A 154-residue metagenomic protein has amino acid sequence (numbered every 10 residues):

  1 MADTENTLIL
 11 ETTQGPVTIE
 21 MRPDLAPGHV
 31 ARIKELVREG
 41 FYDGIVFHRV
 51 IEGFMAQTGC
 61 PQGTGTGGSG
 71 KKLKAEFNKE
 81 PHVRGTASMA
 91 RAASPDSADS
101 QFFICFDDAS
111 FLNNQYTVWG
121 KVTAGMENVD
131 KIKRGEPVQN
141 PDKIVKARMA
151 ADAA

Functional and structural regions predicted by a protein language model:
M1-A154: Cyclophilin-like peptidyl-prolyl cis-trans isomerases
